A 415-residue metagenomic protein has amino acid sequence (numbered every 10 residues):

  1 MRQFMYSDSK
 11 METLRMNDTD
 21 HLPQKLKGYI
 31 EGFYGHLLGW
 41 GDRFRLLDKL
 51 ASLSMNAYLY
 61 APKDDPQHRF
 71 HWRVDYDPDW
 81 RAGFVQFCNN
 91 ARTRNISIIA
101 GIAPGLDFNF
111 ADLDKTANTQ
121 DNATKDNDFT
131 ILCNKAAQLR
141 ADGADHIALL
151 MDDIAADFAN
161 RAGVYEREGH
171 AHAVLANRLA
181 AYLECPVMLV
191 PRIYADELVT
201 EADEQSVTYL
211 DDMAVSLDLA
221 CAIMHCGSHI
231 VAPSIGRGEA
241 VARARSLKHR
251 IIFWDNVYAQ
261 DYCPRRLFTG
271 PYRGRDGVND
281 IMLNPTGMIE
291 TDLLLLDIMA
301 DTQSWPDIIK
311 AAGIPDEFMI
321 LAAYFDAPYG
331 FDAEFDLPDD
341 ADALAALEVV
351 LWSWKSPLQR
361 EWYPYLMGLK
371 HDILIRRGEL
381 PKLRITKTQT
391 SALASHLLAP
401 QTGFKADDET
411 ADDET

Functional and structural regions predicted by a protein language model:
M5-T19, A111-N127, E168, A406-E414: Intrinsically disordered, low-complexity terminal tails and inter-domain linkers enriched for S/T/G/P/D/E
L14-F110, N127-A137, A141-D145: Feature activates predominantly on carbohydrate-active enzymes
G32-F33, D145, D157-Q303: Catalytic-core regions of glycoside hydrolase
L50, L149, I281: Conserved, mostly hydrophobic/aromatic
R69-W72, A111-D114, A159-G163: Short acidic, glycine/proline-rich loop/turn micro-motifs
L113-A117, K125-D142, V199-V215: Short, electropositive alpha-helical surface patch
M151-D157: Short, conserved phosphate-binding/catalytic loop or strand-edge motifs used in phosphoryl-/nucleotidyl-transfer
Q303-D408, D412-T415: C-terminal functional modules
